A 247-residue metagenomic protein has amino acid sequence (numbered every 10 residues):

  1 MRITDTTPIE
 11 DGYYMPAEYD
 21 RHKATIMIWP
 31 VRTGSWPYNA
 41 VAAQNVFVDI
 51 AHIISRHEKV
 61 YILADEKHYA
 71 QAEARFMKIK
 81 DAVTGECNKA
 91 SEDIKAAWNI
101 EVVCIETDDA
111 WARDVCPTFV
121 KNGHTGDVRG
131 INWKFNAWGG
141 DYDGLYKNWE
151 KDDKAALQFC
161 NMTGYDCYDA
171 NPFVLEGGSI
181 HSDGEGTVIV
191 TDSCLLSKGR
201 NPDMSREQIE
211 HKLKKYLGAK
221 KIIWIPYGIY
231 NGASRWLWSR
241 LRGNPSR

Functional and structural regions predicted by a protein language model:
M1-R247: The feature marks the mature, well-folded catalytic cores of soluble enzymes
